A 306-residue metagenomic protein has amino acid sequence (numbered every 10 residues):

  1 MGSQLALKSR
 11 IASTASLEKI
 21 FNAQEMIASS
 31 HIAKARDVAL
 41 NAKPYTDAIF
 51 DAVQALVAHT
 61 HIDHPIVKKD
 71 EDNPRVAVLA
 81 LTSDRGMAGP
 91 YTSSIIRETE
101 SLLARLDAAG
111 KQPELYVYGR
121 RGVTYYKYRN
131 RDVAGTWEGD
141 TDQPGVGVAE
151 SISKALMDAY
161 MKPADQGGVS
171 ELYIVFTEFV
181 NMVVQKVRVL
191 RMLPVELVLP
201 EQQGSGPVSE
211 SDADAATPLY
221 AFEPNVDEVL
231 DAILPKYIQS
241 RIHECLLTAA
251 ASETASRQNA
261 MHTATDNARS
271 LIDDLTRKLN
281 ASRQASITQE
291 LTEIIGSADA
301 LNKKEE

Functional and structural regions predicted by a protein language model:
M1-E306: C-terminal beta-strand-loop-alpha-helix "lid" module of Rossmann-like NAD(P)-dependent dehydrogenases
